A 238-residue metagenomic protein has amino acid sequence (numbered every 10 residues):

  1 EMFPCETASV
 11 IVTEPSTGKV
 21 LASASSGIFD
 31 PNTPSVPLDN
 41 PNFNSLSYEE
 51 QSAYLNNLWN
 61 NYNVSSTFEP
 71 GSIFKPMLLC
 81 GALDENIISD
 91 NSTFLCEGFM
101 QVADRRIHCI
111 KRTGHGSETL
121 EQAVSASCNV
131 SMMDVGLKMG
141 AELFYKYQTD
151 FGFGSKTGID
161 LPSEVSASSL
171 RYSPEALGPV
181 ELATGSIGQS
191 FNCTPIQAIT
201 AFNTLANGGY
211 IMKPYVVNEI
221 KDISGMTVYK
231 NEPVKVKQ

Functional and structural regions predicted by a protein language model:
E1-A8: Conserved, well-ordered alpha-helix/loop/beta-strand core segments that scaffold catalytic motifs
A8, T13-I73, M77-Q238: Beta-lactam-recognizing serine transpeptidase/beta-lactamase-like catalytic domain environment
